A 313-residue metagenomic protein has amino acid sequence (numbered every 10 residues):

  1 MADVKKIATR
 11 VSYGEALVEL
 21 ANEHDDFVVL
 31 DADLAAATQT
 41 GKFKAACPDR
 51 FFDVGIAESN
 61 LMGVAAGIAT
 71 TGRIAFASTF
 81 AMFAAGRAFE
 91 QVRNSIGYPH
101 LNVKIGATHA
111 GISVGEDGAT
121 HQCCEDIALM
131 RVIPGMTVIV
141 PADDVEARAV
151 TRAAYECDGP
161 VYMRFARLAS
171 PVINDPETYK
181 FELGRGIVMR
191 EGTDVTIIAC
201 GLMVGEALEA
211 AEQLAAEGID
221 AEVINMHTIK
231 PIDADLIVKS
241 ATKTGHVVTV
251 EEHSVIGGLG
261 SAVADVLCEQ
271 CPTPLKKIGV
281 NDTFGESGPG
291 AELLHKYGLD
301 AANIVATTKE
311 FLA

Functional and structural regions predicted by a protein language model:
M1-R164, A169: Thiamine diphosphate
R10-V11, E23-D26, L34-G41, A45 (+2 more regions): Thiamine diphosphate
